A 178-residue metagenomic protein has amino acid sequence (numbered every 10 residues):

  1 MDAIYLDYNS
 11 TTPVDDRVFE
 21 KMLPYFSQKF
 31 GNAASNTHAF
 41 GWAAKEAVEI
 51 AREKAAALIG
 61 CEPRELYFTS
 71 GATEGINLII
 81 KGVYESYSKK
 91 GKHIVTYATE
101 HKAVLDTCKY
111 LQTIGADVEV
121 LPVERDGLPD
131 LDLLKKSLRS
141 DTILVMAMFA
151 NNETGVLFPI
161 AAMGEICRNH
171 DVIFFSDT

Functional and structural regions predicted by a protein language model:
M1-T178: Pyridoxal 5′-phosphate
